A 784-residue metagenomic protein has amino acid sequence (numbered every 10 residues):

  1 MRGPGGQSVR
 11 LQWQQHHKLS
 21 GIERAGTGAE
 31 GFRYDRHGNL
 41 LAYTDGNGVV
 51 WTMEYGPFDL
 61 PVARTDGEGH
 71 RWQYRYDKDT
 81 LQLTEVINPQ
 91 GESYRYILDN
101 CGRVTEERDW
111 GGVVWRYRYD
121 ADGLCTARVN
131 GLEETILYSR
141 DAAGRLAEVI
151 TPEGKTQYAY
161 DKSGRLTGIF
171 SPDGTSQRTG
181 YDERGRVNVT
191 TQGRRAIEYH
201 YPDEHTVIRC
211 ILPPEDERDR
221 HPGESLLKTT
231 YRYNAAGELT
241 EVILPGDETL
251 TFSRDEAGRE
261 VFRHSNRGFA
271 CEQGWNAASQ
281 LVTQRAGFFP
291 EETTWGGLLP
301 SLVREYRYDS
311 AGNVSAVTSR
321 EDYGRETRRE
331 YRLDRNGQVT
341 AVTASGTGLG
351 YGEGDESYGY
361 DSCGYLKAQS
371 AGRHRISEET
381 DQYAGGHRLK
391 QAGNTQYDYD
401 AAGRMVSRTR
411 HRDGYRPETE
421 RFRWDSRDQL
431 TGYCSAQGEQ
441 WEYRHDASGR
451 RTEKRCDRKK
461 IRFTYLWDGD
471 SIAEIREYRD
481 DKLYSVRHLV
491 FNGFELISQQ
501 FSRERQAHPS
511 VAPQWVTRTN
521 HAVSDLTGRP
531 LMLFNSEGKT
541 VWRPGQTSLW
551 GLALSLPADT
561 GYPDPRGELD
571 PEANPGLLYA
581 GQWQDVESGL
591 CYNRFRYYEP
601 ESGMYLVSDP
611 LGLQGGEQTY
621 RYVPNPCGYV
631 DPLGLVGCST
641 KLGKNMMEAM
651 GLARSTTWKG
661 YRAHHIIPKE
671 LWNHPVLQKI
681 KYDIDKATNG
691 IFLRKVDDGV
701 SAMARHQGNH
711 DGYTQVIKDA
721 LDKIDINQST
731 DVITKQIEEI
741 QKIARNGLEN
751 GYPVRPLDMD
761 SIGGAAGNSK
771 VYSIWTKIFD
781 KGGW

Functional and structural regions predicted by a protein language model:
M1-Y360, G364-Q382, G386-Y399, G403-E442 (+6 more regions): Extended charged/polar low-complexity repeat regions
G372, S377-G385, S510-R594, C627-Y629: A motif-centric feature for acidic-aromatic and gly/ser/thr-rich catalytic loops and repeats
G403, R451, G528-P530, T547 (+4 more regions): Cysteine-centered, disulfide-bonded loop motifs in secreted/extracellular proteins
R479, R487-H488, V511-A512, Q582-E587 (+1 more regions): Short Gly/Pro-enriched turn/cap motifs at secondary-structure boundaries
F491-S510: Trp/Tyr-centric glycan-recognition "aromatic platform" motifs on solvent-exposed beta-strand/loop surfaces
A522, P530-M532, L578, R621 (+2 more regions): Structural recognition of the beta-strand scaffold that forms the well-ordered cores of secreted hydrolase catalytic
L552-L556, T560-Y562, R596-L606, P610 (+1 more regions): Short, low-complexity export/processing leader segments characterized by acidic and small residues
V636-W784: Catalytic toxin/effector domains delivered as secreted proteins or via bacterial secretion systems
